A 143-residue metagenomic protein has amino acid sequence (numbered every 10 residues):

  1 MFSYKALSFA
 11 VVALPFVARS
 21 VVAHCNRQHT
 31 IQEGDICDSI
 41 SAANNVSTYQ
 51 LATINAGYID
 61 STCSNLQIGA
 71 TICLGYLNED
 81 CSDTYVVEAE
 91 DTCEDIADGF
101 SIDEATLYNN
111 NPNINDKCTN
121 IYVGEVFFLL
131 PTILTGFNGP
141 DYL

Functional and structural regions predicted by a protein language model:
M1-N26: Fungal secretory targeting signals
M1-S3, N45-L51: N-terminal-biased segments
S20-N44, Y76-F100: Primarily a LysM-type cell-wall glycan-binding module
Y49-D80, A105-Y142: Extracellular LysM carbohydrate-binding repeats and other cell-envelope/extracellular binding modules
